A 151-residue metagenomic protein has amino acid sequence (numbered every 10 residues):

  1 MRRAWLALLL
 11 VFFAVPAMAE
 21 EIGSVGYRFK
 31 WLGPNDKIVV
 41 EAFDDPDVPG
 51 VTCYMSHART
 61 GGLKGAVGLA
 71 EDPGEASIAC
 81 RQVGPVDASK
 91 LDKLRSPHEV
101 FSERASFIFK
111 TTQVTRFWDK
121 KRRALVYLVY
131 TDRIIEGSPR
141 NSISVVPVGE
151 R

Functional and structural regions predicted by a protein language model:
M1-L6: Bacterial N-terminal signal peptides that target proteins for export
L10-V11: A structural signal for the main folded, soluble domain(s) of proteins
A14-P16: N-terminal signal peptide c-region/cleavage motif recognized by signal peptidases
E20-A79: N-terminal secretory signal peptides
E20-I22, W31, V86-R151: Low-complexity intrinsically disordered segments
A42, M55, Q82, F117 (+1 more regions): Hydrophobic side chains in beta-strands
A58-F107: Structured domain cores in non-transmembrane regions
